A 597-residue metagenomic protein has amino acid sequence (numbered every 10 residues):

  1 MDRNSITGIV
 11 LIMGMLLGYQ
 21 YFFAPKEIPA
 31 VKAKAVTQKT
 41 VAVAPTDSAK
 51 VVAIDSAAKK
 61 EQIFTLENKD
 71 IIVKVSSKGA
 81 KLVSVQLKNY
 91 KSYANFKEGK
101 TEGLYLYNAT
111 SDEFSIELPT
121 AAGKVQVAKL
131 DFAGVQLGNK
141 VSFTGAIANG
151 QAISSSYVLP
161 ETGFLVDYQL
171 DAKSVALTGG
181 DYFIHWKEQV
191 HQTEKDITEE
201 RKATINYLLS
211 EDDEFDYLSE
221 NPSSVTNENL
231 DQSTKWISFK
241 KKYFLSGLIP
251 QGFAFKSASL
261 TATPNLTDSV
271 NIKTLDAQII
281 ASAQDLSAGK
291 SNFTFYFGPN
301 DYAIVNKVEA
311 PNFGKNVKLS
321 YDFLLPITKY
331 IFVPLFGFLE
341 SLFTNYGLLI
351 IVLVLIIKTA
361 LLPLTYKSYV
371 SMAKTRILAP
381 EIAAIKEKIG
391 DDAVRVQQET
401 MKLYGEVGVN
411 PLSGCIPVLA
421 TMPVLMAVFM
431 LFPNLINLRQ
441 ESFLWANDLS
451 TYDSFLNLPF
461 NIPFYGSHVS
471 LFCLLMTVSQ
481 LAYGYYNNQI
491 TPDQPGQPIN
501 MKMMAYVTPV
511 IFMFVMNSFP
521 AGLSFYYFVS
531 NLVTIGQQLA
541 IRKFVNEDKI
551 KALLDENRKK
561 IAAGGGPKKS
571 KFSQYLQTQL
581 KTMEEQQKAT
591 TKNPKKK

Functional and structural regions predicted by a protein language model:
M1-K59, L362, Y366-N410, P459 (+2 more regions): Terminal, Lys/Arg-rich, intrinsically disordered segments and adjacent short helical elements of membrane-protein
I9, M13, L17, I351-L355 (+6 more regions): Alpha-helical transmembrane spans of integral membrane proteins, capturing the lipid-embedded, hydrophobic core of TM
I63, E67-K315: Soluble non-transmembrane domains of integral membrane proteins
F143, Y168, L177-Q284, Y302 (+2 more regions): Hydrophobic alpha-helical transmembrane segments and adjacent short intramembrane/lumenal linkers of inner/organellar
Y296-Y346, E441-V469: Interfacial loop/helix-cap signal at membrane boundaries in integral membrane proteins
D322-A383, I416-A420, V424, F429: Core alpha-helical transmembrane segments of integral membrane proteins
